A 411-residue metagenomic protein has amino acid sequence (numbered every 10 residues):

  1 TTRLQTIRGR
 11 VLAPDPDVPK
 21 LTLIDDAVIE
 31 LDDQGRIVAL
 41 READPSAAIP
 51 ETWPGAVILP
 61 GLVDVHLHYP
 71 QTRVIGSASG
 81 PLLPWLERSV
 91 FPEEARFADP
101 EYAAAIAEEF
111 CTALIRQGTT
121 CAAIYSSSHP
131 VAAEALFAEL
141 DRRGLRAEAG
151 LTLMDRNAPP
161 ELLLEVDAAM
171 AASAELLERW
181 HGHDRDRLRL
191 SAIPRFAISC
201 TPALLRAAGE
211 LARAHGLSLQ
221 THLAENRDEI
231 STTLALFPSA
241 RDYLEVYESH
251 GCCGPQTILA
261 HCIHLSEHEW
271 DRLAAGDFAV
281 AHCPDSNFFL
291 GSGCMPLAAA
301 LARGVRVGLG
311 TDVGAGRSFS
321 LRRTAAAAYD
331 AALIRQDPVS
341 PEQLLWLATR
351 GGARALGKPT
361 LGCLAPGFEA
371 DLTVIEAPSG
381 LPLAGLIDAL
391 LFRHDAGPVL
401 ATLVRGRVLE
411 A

Functional and structural regions predicted by a protein language model:
T1-S46, V57, R407: N-terminal metal-binding scaffold of metallo-dependent hydrolase/deaminase domains
T2-R8, D44-W85, E108, I115-R116: Replace "His-x-His-based motif
D17, E369-A411: C-terminal cap of metal-dependent C-N hydrolases
I29, G35, G55, H66 (+15 more regions): Divalent metal-coordination and catalytic microenvironments
E30, S77-L145, A169-R185: Alpha-helical scaffold segments that flank or form the walls of functional sites
R73-A105, L151-D167, N226-G254, G276-A279 (+1 more regions): Active-site gating loops and adjacent loop-to-helix segments of metal-dependent hydrolytic enzymes
V131-C262: Metal-coordinating catalytic core of metallo-dependent amide/deamination hydrolases
S249-Q256, M295-S379: His/Asp/Glu-enriched, well-ordered alpha-helical/loop segment that forms or immediately abuts the divalent-metal
